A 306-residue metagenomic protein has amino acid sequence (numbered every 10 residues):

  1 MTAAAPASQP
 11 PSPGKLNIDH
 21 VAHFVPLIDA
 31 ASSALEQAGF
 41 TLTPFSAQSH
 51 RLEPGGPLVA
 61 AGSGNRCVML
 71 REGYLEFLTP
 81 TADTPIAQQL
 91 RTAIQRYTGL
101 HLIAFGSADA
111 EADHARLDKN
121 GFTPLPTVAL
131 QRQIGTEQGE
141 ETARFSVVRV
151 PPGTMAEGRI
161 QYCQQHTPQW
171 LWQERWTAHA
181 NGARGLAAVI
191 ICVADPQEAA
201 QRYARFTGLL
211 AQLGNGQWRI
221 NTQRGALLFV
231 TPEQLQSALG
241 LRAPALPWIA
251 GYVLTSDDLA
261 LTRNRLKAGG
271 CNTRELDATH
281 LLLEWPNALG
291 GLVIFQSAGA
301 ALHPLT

Functional and structural regions predicted by a protein language model:
M1-D19, H23-T43, V59-A129, T136-T306: Glyoxalase I/VOC metalloenzyme domain signal
L42-H50: A short beta-strand-loop structural module common to alpha/beta enzyme folds
L52-P57: N-terminal beta-loop-helix "entrance" segment that forms/cooperates in small-molecule cofactor or anionic ligand
